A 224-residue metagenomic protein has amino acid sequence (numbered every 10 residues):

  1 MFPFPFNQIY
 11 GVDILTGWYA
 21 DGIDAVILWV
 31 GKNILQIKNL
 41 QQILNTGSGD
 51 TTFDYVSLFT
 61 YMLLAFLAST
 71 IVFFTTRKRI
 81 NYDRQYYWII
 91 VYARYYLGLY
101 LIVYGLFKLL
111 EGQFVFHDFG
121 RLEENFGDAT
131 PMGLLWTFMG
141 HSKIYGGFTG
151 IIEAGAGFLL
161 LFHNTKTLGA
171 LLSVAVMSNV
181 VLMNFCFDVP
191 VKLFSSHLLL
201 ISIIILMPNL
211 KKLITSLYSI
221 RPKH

Functional and structural regions predicted by a protein language model:
M1-V103, F107-Q113, G147, N164-H224: Extended, low-polarity transmembrane helix blocks
I9-D13, L109-F148: Solvent-exposed, well-ordered loop and adjacent helix/strand elements within mature globular domains that form
T137-I144, L160-A170: Short, amphipathic, aromatic/basic-enriched membrane-interface segments that mark the entry/exit of transmembrane
